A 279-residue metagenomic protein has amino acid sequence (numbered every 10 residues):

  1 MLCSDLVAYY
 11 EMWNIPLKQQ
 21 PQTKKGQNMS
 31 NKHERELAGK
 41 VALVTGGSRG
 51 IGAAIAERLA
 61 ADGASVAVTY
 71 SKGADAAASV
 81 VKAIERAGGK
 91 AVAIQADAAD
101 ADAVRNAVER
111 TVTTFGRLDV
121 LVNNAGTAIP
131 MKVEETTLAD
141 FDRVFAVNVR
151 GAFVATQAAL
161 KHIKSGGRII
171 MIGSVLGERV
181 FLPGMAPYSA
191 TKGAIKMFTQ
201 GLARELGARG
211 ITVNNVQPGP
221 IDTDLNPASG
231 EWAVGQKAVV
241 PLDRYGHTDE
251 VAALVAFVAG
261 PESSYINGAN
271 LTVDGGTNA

Functional and structural regions predicted by a protein language model:
L6-V7, W13, S30-H33, R179 (+3 more regions): Short C-terminal tail/terminal secondary-structure segment of NAD(P)H-dependent dehydrogenase/reductase domains
V41, S48-R49: Conserved glycine-rich cofactor-binding loop
K132-V133, T137-F145, Q236: Substrate-binding pocket helix/loop in short-chain dehydrogenase/reductase
T156, T191, T199: Active-site helix of classical SDR
K161, R204-E205, S264: Alpha-helical segment proximal to the catalytic Tyr-Lys
G207, T212, I266-G268: Short, small/polar-rich loop/turn modules that mediate ligand/substrate recognition or access, typified
V240-V251: A conserved structural motif in NAD(P)-dependent oxidoreductases
